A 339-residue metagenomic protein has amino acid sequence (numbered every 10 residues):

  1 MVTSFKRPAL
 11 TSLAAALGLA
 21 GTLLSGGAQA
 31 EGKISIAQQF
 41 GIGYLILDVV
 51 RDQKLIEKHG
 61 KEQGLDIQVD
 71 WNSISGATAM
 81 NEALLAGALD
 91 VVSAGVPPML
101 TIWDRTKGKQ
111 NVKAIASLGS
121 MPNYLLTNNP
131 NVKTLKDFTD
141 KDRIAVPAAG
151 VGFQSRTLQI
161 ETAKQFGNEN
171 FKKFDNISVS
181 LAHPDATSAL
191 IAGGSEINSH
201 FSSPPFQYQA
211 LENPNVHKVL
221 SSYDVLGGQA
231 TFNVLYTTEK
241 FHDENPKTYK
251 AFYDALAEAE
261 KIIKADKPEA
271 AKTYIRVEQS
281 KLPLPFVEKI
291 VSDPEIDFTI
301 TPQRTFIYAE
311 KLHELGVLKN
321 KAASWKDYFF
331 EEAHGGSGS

Functional and structural regions predicted by a protein language model:
V2-A14: Bacterial N-terminal signal peptides that target proteins for export
S12-T22: Bacterial N-terminal signal peptides
S25-G27: N-terminal signal peptide c-region/cleavage motif recognized by signal peptidases
G32-F171, N176-S180, N198, P204 (+1 more regions): Short, glycine-/small- and polar/acidic-enriched structural segments that line small-molecule recognition paths
E57-G64, Y223-G227, P294-P302: Short, solvent-exposed loop/beta-turn-alpha elements that line the ligand-binding surface or hinge of extracytoplasmic
K107, G167, D175-V179, P184-I275: Pocket-lining segment of extracytoplasmic ligand-binding domains
D243-K319: Secondary-structure end/capping motifs
L312-S339: Conserved C-terminal helix/tail region of periplasmic/extracytoplasmic solute-binding proteins
